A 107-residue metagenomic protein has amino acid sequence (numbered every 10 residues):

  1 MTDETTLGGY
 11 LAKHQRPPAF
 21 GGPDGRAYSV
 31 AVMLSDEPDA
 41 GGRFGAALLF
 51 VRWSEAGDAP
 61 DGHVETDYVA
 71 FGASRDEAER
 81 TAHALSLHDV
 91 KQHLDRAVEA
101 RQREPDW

Functional and structural regions predicted by a protein language model:
M1-S29: Negatively charged, low-complexity tracts enriched in Asp/Glu with abundant Ser/Thr
Y10, P18-F20, A59-G62, R75 (+2 more regions): Homeobox/homeodomain signature
A31-D67: A short, structured beta-strand/loop element
T66-D106: Short, compact, well-ordered microdomains
